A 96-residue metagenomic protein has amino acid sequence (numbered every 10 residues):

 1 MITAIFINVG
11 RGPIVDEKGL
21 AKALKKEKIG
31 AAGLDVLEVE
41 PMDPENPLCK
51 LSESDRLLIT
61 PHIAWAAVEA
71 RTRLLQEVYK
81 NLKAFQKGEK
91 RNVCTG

Functional and structural regions predicted by a protein language model:
M1: Helix-to-beta-strand junctions that scaffold the AdoMet/dcAdoMet cofactor pocket in Class I SAM-dependent enzymes
I5, V9-G96: Rossmann-like dinucleotide-binding domain for NAD(H)/NADP(H)
